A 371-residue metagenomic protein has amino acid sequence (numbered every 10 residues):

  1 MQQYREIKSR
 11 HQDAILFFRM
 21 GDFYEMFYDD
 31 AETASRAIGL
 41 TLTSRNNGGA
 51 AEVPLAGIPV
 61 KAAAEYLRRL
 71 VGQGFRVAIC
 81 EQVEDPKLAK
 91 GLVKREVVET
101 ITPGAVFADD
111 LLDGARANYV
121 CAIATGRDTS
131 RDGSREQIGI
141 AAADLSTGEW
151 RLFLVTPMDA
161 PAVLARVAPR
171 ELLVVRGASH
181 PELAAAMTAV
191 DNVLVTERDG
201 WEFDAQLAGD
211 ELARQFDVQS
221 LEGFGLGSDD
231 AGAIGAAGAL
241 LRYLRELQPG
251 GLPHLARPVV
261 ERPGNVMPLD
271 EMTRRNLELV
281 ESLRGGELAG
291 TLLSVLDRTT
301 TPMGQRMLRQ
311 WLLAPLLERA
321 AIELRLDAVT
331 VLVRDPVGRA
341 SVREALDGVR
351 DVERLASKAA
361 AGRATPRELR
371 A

Functional and structural regions predicted by a protein language model:
M1-V331, A340, E344-A360, A364-A371: Charged catalytic and DNA/RNA-contacting regions of genome-maintenance and nucleic-acid-processing enzymes
D335-P336: Short intracellular "coupling" helices and adjacent cytoplasmic loop segments at the cytosolic face of multi-pass
